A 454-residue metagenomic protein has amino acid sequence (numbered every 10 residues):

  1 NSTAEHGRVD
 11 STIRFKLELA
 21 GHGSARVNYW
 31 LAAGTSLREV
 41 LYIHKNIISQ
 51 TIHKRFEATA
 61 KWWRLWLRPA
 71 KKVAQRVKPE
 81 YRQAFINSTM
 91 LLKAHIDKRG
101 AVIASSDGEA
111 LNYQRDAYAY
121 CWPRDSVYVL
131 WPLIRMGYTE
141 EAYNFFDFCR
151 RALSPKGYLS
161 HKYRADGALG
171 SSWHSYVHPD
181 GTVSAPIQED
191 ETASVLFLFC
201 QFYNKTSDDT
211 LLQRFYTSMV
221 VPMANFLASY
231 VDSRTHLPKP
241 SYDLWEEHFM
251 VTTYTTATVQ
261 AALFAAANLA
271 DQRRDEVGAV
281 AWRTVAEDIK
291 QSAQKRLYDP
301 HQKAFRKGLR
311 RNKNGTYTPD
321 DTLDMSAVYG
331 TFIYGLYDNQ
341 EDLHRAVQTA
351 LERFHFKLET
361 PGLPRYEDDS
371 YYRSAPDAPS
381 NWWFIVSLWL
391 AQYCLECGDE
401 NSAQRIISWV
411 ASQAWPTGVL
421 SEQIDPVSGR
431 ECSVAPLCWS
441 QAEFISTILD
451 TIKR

Functional and structural regions predicted by a protein language model:
N1-A119, T139, Y143, R150-P155 (+1 more regions): Acidic/polar, glycine-enriched structural segments that form the non-catalytic walls/loops of the carbohydrate-binding
L31, R68-P79, M90-A94, V127-E140 (+6 more regions): Well-ordered alpha-helical scaffold segments within catalytic/enzyme domains
L41-T59, E80-N87, G137-S154, D209-L227 (+4 more regions): Extended, well-ordered alpha-helical scaffold segments
E80, A84, S154-D180, T252-T258 (+3 more regions): Extended ligand-binding clefts on enzyme/binding-domain cores
Q83, A117-Y128, G137, P186-S194 (+5 more regions): Aromatic- and histidine-enriched alpha-helix N-cap/loop-to-helix transition segments that scaffold the rims
A101-N112, C121, G137-T206, T210-V231 (+1 more regions): Helix-terminus loop motifs that line ligand-binding clefts
N225, S229-P240, L244: A short, charged helix-loop
P376-N381, A391-R454: Fungal-biased detection of long, low-complexity, Ser/Thr- and Lys/Arg-rich intrinsically disordered regions
